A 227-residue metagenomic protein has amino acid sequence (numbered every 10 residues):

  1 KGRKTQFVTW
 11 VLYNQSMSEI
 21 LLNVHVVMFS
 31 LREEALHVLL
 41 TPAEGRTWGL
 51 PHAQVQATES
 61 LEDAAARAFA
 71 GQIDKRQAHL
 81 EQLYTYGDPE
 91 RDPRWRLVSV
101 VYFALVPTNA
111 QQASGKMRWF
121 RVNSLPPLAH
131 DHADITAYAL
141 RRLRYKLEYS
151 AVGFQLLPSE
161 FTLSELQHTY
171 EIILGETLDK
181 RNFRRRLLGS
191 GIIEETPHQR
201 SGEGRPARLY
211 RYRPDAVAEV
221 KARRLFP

Functional and structural regions predicted by a protein language model:
K1-T5: Polybasic, lysine-rich low-complexity intrinsically disordered segments
S16-W48: N-terminal strand-loop-strand
I20-V24, E34, D63-A66, A70-Q112 (+3 more regions): Active-site segment of metal-dependent pyrophosphate-handling enzymes, primarily the Nudix hydrolase catalytic core
T41, T47-Q56, L61, A65: Active-site-proximal cofactor/substrate-binding loop regions of enzyme domains
V101-F103, Q112-L147, S159-S164, T169 (+3 more regions): NUDIX/MutT-family hydrolases
H168-T177: Short helix-coil junctions and helix-kink-helix linkers
P197-P227: Long, intrinsically disordered, low-complexity Ser/Thr/Pro-rich regulatory/activation regions of nuclear proteins
